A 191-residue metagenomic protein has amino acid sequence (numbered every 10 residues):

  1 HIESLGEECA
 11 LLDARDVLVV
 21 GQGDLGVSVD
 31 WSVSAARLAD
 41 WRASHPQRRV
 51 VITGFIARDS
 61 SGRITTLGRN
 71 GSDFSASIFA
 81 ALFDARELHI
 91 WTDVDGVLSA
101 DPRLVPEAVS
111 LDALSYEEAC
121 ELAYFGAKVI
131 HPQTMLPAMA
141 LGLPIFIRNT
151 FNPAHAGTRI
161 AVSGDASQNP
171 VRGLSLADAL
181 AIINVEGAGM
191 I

Functional and structural regions predicted by a protein language model:
H1-M135: Nucleotide/pyrophosphate-binding catalytic subdomain
L11-D13, L98, I147-D165: Terminal amphipathic helices with adjacent charged low-complexity linkers/tails
V50, T65, I145, T158 (+1 more regions): A broad, low-specificity signal marking well-ordered, structured residues that form hydrophobic/aromatic
I56-A57, F151, G189: Active-site-proximal loop/turn and secondary-structure-junction residues that shape catalytic pockets, frequently
I130-Q133, P144-P153, V185: Flexible, glycine/charged-enriched surface loops at secondary-structure junctions
A138: Acidic-aromatic/histidine active-site loop/patch
A156-I191: A conserved regulatory-domain signal marking ACT and ACT-like small-molecule sensing domains and adjacent regulatory
